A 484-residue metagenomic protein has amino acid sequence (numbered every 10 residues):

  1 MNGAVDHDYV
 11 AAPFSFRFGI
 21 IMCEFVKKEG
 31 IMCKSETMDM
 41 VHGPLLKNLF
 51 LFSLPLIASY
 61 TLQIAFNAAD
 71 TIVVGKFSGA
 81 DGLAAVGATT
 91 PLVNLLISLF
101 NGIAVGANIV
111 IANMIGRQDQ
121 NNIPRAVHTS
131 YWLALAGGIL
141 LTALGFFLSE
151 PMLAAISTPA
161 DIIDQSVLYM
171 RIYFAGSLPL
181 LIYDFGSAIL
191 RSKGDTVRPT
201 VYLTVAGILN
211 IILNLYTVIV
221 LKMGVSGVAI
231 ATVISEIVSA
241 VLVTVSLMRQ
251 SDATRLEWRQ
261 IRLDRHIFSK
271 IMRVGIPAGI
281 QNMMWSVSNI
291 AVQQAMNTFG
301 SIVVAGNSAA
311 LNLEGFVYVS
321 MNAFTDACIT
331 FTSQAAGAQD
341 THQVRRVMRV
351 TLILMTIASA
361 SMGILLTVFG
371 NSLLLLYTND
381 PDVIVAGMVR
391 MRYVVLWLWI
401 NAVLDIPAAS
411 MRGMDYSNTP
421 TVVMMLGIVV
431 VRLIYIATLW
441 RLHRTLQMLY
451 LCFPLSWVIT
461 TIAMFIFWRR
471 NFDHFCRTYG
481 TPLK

Functional and structural regions predicted by a protein language model:
G3, Y9, F14-S53, I111-L178 (+3 more regions): Short alpha-helical transmembrane segments in multi-pass integral membrane proteins
M40-F77, P91-G106, V110, L135-T142 (+5 more regions): N-terminal transmembrane alpha-helices
L51-D70, I172, Y183, A206 (+5 more regions): Transmembrane helical elements of multi-pass membrane transporters/channels
Y60-I64, S98, G138, T142 (+10 more regions): Residue-level hotspots within the lipid-embedded alpha helices of multi-pass solute transporters
T61, A65-A84, L153-A160, Y216-M223 (+4 more regions): Helix-terminus/linker motif at the lipid-water interface of multi-pass membrane proteins
L83-A143, L180-P199, G306-I364, V368-G370 (+2 more regions): Small-residue-rich hydrophobic transmembrane alpha-helices
L95-S98, N210-N214, S239-T244, F316-V319 (+3 more regions): Hydrophobic transmembrane alpha-helices of multi-pass small-molecule transporters
A104, I172-R191, P199-N210, V228-V243 (+4 more regions): Short runs within selected transmembrane alpha-helices of multi-pass transporters and secretion channels
